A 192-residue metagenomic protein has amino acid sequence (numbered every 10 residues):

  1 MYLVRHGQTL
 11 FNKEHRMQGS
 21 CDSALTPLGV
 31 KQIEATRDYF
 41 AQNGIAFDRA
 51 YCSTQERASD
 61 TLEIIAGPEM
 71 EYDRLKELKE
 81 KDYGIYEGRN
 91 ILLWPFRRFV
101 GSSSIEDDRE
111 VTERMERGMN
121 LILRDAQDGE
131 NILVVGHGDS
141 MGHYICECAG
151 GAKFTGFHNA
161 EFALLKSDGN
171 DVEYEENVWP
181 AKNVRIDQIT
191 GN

Functional and structural regions predicted by a protein language model:
M1, E130-G138: Generic beta-sheet signal
M1-M70, S103: Active-site-proximal alpha-helix that buttresses catalytic centers in soluble enzyme cores
T9, S140-M141: Short active-site segment of divalent metal-dependent hydrolases/proteases that encodes the spacing between
A24, E63-R117, T190-G191: Phosphate-handling substructures
E34-A41, E116-R124: Generic structural signal for well-ordered alpha-helical scaffold segments
Y39, L75, K81-L92, D128 (+1 more regions): Acidic, low-complexity terminal tails and accessory targeting/binding regions of phosphate-metabolizing enzymes
N43-A46, I122-E130: Glycine-rich phosphate-binding loop signature in dinucleotide/nucleotide-binding domains
C52-S53, E113, V135-G136: Short beta-strand scaffold positions
